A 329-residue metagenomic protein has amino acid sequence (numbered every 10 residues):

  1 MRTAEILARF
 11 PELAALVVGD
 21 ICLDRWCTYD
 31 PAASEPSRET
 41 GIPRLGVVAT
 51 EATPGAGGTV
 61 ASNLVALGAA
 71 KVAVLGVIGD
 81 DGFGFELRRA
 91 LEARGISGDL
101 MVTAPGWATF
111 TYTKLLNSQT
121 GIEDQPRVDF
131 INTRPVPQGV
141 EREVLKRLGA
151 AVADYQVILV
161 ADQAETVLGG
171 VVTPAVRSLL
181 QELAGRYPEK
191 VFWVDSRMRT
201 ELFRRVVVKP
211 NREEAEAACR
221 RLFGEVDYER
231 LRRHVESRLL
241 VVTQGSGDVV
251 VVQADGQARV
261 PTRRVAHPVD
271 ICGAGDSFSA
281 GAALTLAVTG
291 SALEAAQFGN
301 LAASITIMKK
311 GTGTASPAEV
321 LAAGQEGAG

Functional and structural regions predicted by a protein language model:
M1-A73, P261-V269, G329: Glycine-rich phosphate/adenosyl-contacting loop at the front of the ribokinase-like
D20-I21, Q163, S277: Active-site metal-binding loops of divalent metal-dependent hydrolases
I78-R94: A glycine-rich beta-to-alpha transition motif near the start of alpha/beta enzyme domains, typified by
A90-G106: A glycine-rich helix N-cap at a beta->alpha junction
M101-W107, Y112-V152: Conserved phosphate-binding/catalytic loop of the ribokinase/pfkB sugar-kinase fold
A153-G169: Short acidic, glycine-rich surface-loop motifs adjacent to enzyme active sites
E165-A258: Conserved phosphate/ATP/ADP-binding segment of small-molecule kinases
E236-L239, R263-G327: Conserved post-catalytic alpha-helical subdomain immediately downstream of the catalytic base and nucleotide-binding
